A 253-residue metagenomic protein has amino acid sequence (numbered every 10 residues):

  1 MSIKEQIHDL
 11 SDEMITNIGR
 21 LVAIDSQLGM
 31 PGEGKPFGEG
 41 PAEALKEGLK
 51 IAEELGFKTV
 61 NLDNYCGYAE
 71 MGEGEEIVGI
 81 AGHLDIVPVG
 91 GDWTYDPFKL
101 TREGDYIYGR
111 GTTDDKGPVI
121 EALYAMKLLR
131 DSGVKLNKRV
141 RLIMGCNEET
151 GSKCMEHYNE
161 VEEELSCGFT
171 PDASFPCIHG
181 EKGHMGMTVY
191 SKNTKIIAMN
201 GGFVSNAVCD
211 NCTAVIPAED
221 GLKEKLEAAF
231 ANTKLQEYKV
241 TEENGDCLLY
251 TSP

Functional and structural regions predicted by a protein language model:
M1-G79, V87-V89: N-terminal helical capping/dimerization or prosegment-like subdomains of hydrolases acting on amide or phosphate bonds
E54, I77-M144, T150, V161: Active-site metal-coordination/substrate-binding segment of hydrolases, especially metallo-dependent peptidases
T59-L62, K239-E243: Short beta-strand
G67, Y106-I107, D246-L248: Hydrophobic residues embedded in beta-strands of well-ordered beta-sheets
M71-E73, K182, E242-N244: A generic beta-sheet turn/junction motif
L136-A218: Histidine/acidic-residue-rich, glycine-tolerant segments that coordinate divalent metal ions
K223-T233: Short amphipathic alpha-helices in soluble, non-transmembrane regions that often serve as interface/regulatory elements
Y250-P253: Conserved small/polar residues in nucleotide/adenosyl-binding loops
